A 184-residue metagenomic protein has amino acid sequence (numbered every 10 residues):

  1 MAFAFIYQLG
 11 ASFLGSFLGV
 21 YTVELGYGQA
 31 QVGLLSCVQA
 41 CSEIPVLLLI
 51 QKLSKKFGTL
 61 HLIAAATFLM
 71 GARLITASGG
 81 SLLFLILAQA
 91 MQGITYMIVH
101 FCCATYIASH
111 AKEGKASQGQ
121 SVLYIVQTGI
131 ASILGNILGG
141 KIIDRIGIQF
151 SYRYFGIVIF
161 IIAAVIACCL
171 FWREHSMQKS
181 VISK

Functional and structural regions predicted by a protein language model:
M1-L35: Helix-loop boundary and gating motifs at the non-cytosolic
Q29-A30, A111-Y124: Loop-to-transmembrane helix entry/capping segments in MFS-fold secondary transporters and related SLC/MFSD carriers
V32-E43, Q92, Y124-T128, S132: Transmembrane alpha-helical segments of major facilitator superfamily
P45-G58, I143-D144: Helix-to-loop junctions at the C-terminal end of transmembrane segments in multipass secondary transporters
H61-T76: Structural signature of the two symmetry-related core transmembrane helices
T76-Q89: Helix-loop junctions at membrane interfaces in 12-TM secondary transporters
I98-K112: Intracellular juxtamembrane helix-capping segments at the cytosolic ends of symmetry-related transmembrane helices
G140-I161: A membrane-interface helix-boundary motif in multi-pass transporters
